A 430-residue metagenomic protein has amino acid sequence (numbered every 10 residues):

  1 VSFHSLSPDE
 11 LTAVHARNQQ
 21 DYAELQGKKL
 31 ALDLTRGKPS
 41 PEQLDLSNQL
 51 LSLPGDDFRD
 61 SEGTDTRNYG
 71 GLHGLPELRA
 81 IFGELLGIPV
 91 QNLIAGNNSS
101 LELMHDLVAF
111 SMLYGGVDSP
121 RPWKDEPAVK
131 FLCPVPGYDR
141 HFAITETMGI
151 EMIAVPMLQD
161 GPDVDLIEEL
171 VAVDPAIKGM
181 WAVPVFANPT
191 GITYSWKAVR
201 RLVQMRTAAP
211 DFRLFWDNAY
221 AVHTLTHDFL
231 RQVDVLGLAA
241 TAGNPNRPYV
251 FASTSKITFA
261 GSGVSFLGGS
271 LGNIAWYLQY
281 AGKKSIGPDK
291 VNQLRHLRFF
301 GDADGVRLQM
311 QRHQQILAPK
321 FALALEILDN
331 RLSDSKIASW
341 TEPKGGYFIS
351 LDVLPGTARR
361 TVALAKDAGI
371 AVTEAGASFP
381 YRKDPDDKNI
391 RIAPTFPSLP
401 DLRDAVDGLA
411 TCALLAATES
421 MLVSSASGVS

Functional and structural regions predicted by a protein language model:
S2-E84, D367-I370, K383: N-terminal "arm"/small-domain region of PLP-dependent enzymes with the aminotransferase-like
D33, K366-R391, M421-S430: Conserved PLP cofactor-binding pocket of PLP-dependent enzymes
T64-P210, A221-G243, A358, A410 (+1 more regions): Conserved core of the PLP fold type I
G96, G237-A318, T418: Conserved core segment of the aminotransferase class I/II
Q311-L325, I337-D352: Conserved glycine-rich beta-strand-loop-beta hairpin in the small C-terminal domain of fold type I
S350-P355, V372-L414: Conserved PLP-binding active-site segment of the aspartate aminotransferase-like
T361-D367, A405-A410: Short amphipathic alpha-helices in soluble, non-transmembrane regions that often serve as interface/regulatory elements
